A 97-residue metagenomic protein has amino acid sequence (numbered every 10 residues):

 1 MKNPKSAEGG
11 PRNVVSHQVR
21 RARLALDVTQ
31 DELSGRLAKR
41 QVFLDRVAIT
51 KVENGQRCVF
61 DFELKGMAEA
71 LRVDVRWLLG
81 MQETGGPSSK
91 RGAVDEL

Functional and structural regions predicted by a protein language model:
M1-L26: A short, Lys/Arg-rich alpha-helix, primarily the initiator
K2-P4, E8-G9, E69, L79-L97: Short, charged recognition helix plus adjacent turn of helix-turn-helix-like nucleic-acid-binding domains
V14-H17, V28, E32, L44 (+1 more regions): Residue-level signal for the short linker/turn that defines the boundary of a DNA-recognition helix
H17, R21, G35, K51 (+1 more regions): DNA-binding alpha-helical recognition surfaces that contact promoter or target DNA
L24, A38-K39, N54, E83: Residue-level detection of the helix-turn-helix DNA-binding "recognition helix"
D27-K51: Short alpha-helical DNA-recognition segment
L33, E63-A68, L78-L79: Hydrophobic micro-packing sites on short alpha-helices
V47, N54-E69: Short, basic-rich loop-to-helix N-cap that marks the start of a DNA-contacting helix
